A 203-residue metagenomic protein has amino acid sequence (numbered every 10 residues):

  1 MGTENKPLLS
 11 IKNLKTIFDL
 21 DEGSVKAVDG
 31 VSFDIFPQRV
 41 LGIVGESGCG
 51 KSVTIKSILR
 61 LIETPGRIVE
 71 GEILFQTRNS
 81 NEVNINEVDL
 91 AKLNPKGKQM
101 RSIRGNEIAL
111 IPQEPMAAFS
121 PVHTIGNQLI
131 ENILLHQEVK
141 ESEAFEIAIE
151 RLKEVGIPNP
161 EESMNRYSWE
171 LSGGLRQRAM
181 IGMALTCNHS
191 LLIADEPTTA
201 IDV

Functional and structural regions predicted by a protein language model:
M1-V203: ABC transporter nucleotide-binding domains
